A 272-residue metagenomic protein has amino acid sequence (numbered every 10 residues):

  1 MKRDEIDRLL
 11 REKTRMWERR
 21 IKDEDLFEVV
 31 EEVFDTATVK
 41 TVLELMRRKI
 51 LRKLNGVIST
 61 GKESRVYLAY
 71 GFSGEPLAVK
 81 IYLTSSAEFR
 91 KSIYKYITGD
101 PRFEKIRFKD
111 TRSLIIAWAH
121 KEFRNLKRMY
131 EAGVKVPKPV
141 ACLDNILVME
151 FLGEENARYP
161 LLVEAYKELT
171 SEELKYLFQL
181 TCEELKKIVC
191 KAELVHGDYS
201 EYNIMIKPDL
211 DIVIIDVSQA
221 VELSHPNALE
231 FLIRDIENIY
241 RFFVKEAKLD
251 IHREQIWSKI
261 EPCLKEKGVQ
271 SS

Functional and structural regions predicted by a protein language model:
M1-W17: Long, low-complexity intrinsically disordered regions enriched in Ser/Thr/Pro/Gly
R15-D35, E44-L45: N-terminal, Lys/Arg-enriched amphipathic/low-complexity engagement segments that precede the first folded domain
E31-Y159: Conserved ATP-binding subdomain of kinase catalytic cores across diverse folds
L83, G153, E201, I206 (+1 more regions): Short, glycine/acidic-enriched loop or turn micro-motifs at the edges of active sites
F103-K109, A157-E168, I214-E222: Short glycine/proline- and charge-enriched loop/turn segments that cap or connect secondary-structure elements
D110-K138, C142-L143, R158-G197, Y202 (+1 more regions): Conserved kinase catalytic-core helix
N145, N203, K259-E261: A glycine-rich phosphate-binding loop feature that marks nucleotide/adenosyl-phosphate handling sites
T170-T181, C190-H196, K207-S272: C-lobe/activation-segment region of protein kinase-like
